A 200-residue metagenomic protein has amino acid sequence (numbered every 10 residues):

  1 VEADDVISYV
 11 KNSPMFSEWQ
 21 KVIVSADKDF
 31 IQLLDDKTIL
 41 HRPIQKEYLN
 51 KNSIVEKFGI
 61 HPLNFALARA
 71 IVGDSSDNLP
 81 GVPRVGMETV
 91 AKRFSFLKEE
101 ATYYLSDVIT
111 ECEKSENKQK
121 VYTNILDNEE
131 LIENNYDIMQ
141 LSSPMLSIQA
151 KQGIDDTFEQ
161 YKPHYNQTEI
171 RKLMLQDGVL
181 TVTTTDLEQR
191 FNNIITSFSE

Functional and structural regions predicted by a protein language model:
V1-F158, H164: Extended two-metal-dependent nuclease catalytic cores across DNA- and RNA-processing enzymes
D127, D137, L141-E200: Low-complexity, acidic/Ser/Thr- and charged residue-rich accessory regions of DNA metabolism proteins
